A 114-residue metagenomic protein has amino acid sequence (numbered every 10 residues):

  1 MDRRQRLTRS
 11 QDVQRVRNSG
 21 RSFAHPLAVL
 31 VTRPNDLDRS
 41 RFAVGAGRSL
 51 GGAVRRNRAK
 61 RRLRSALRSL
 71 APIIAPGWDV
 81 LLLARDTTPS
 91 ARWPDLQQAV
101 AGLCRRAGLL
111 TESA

Functional and structural regions predicted by a protein language model:
M1-A114: Positively charged, solvent-exposed patches that mediate nucleic-acid binding
